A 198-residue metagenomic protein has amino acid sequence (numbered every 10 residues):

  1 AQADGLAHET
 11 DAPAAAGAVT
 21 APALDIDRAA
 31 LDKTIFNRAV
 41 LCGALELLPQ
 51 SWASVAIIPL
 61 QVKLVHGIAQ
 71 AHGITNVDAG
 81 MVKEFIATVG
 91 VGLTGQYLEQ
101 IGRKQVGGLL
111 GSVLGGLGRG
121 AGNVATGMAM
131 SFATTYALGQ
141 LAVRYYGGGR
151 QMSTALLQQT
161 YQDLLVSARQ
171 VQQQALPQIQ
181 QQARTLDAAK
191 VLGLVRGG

Functional and structural regions predicted by a protein language model:
A1-L45, V62-T88, V113, M128-G198: Terminal, membrane-proximal amphipathic helices and intrinsically disordered targeting/regulatory segments
E46-L48, A53, G107-T134: Gly/Ala-rich hydrophobic membrane-inserting helices
S51-Q61: Transmembrane helix boundary and interhelical junction motifs in multipass membrane proteins
G80-G107: A structural-propensity feature for long, helix-poor, extended segments
